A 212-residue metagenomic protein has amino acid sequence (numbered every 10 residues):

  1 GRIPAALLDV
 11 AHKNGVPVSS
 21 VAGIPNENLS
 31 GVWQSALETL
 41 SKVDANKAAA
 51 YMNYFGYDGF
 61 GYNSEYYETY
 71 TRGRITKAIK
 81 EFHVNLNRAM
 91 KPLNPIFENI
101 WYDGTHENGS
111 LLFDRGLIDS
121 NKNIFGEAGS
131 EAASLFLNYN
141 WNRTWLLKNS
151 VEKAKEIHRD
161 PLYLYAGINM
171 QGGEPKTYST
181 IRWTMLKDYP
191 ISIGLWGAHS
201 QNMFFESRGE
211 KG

Functional and structural regions predicted by a protein language model:
G1-N149: Chitinase-like catalytic core of GlcNAc-active glycosidases
A6-V10, L147-K153, T177-M185: A short acidic, amphipathic alpha-helical/loop segment
K13-P17, N87-F97, S130, K155-Y165 (+1 more regions): Structural alpha-beta junctions
V21-G23, E98-G104, N138-Y139, P161-M170 (+1 more regions): A generic structural motif
R143, N149-Q171: Ordered, small/hydrophobic-rich secondary-structure cores
L164-G212: Substrate-binding cleft of secreted/luminal carbohydrate-active enzymes
